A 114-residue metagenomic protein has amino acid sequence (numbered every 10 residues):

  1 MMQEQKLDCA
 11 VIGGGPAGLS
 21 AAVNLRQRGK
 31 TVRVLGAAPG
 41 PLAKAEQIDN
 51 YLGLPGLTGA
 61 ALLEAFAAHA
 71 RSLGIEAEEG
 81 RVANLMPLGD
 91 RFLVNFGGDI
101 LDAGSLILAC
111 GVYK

Functional and structural regions predicted by a protein language model:
M1-A10, A77-K114: FAD-binding core/adjacent interface of flavoenzyme oxidoreductases
L7-A65: Beta1-alpha1 glycine-rich phosphate/pyrophosphate-binding loop at the start of Rossmann-like nucleotide-binding domains
R26-R28, R33, R71, R81 (+1 more regions): Arginine residue identity/basic-tract feature
R28, L54, H69, L73 (+1 more regions): Change "in soluble alpha/beta enzymes" to "in soluble alpha/beta proteins
D49-Y51, A65-A68, L93-N95, A109-G111: General N-terminal targeting signals
A60-A77: Helical element adjacent to the flavin cofactor pocket in flavoenzyme catalytic cores
